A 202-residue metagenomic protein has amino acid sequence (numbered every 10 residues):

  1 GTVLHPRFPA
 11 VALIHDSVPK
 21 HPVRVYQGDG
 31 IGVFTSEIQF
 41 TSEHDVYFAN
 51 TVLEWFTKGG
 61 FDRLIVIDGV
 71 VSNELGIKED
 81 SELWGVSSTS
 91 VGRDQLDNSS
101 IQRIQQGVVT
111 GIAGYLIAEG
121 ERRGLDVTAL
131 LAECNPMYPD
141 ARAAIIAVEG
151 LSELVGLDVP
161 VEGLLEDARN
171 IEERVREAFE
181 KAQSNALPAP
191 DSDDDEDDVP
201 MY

Functional and structural regions predicted by a protein language model:
G1-I38: N-terminal short beta-loop-beta anion/metal-coordinating cradle
R24-D29, T57, G120-R123: Solvent-exposed alpha-helices and their adjacent loops that cap or buttress functional pockets in soluble metabolic
F34-T35, V66-D68, L131-E133: Short beta-strand segments
I38-D45, R103: Surface-exposed cleft-lining segments at the edges of enzyme active sites
S42-R93: Internal, conserved structured core segments that host functional sites
L53-L64, R122-D126, L154-D158: Secondary-structure boundary elements
N73-L154: Catalytic cores of processing enzymes, dominated by hydrolases/peptidases, characterized by acidic/His-rich
D126-Y202: Extended, histidine- and acidic-residue-enriched regions that form the cofactor-binding/catalytic faces
